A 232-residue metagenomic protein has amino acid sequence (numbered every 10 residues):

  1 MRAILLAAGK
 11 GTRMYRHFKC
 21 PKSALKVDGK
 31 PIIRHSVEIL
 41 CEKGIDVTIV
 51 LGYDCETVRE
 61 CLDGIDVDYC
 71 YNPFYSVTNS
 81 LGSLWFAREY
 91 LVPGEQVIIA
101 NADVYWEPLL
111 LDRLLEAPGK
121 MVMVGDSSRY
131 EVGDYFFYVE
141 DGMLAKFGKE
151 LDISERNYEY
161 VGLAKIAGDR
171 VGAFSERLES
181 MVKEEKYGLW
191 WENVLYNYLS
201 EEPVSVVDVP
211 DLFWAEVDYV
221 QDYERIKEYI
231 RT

Functional and structural regions predicted by a protein language model:
M1-A3, N157-T232: Conserved alpha/beta core of the MobA/IspD/sugar-nucleotide pyrophosphorylase nucleotidyltransferase superfamily
M1-H17: N-terminal nucleotide-binding beta1-loop-alpha1 segment
R2-L5, K30-Q96, E184: Conserved N-terminal catalytic core of the sugar/cofactor nucleotidyltransferase
K19-R34: Short catalytic helix/loop segments, enriched in acidic residues and glycine and frequently bearing histidine
S23, D66-D68, M143, P203-S205: Conserved beta-strand segments of alpha/beta enzyme cores
D28, Y53-D54, Y75, W190 (+2 more regions): Short beta->alpha linker loops
E60-Y135, V139-E140: Conserved beta-loop-beta/alpha segment of the NTase-like Rossmann-fold superfamily that binds/positions NTPs
E107-V182: Conserved core of the sugar-phosphate nucleotidyltransferase
